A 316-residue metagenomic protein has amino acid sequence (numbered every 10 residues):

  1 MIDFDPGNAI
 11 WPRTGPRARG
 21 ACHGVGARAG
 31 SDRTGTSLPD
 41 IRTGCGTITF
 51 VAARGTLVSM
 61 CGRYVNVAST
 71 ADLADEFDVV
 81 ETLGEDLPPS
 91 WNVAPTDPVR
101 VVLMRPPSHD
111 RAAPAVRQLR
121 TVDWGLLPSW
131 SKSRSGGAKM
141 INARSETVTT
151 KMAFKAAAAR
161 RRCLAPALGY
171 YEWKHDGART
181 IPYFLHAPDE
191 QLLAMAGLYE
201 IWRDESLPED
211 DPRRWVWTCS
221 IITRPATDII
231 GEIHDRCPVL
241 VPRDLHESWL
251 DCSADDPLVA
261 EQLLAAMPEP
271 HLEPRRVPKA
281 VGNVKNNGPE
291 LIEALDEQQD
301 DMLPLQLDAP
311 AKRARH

Functional and structural regions predicted by a protein language model:
D3-D5, H23, D32, D40: Intrinsic-disorder-associated, low-complexity terminal segments enriched in Asp/Asn/His/Tyr and depleted of Lys/Arg
D5-P6, V281: Generic low-polarity alpha-helical segments
P6-G7, G15, G30, G46 (+1 more regions): Intrinsic disorder/low-complexity segments
P16, A21, G30, S37-L38: Short, low-complexity intrinsically disordered segments enriched in A/P/G/S/L with frequent Arg, especially at protein
R33-H316: Short linear sequence motif anchored by a di-proline
